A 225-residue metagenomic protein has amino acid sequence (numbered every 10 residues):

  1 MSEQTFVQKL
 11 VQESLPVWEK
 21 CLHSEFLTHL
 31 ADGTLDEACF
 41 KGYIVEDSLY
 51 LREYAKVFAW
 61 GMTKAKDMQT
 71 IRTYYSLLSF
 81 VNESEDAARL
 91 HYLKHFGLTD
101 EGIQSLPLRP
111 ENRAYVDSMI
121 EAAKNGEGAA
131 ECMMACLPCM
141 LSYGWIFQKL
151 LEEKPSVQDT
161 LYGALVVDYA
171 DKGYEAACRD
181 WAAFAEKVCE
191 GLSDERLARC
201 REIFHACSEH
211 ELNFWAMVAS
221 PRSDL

Functional and structural regions predicted by a protein language model:
M1-S2, L225: Eukaryotic N-terminal low-complexity, Ser/Thr- and Lys/Arg-rich leader segments that predominantly function as
S2-F6, S118-E121, A216, S220: Hydrophobic alpha-helical segments
V11-L35, Y54, A182-G191: Short alpha-helical hairpin
L15-K20, T34-K64, F80, S84 (+2 more regions): Alpha-helical bundle segments that constitute or directly flank the non-heme di-iron/ferroxidase center
D67-R72, D194-L197: Alpha-helical rod/repeat scaffolding segments in eukaryotic adaptors/tethers and long-chain four-helix cytokines
Q69-A176, H205, E209: Active-site-proximal alpha-helical scaffolds that flank and shape metal-associated catalytic sites
Y174-H205: Long amphipathic all-alpha helical oligomerization modules
R199-L225: Acidic, carboxylate-rich catalytic segments that either coordinate divalent cations
